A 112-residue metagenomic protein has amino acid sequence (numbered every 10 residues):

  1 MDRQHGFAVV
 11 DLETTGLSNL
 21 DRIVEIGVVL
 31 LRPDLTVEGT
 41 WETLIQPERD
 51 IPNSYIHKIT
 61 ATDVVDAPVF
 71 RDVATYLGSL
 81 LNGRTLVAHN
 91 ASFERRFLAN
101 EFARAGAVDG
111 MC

Functional and structural regions predicted by a protein language model:
M1-G110: Conserved non-catalytic scaffold segment of RNase H-like nuclease domains
